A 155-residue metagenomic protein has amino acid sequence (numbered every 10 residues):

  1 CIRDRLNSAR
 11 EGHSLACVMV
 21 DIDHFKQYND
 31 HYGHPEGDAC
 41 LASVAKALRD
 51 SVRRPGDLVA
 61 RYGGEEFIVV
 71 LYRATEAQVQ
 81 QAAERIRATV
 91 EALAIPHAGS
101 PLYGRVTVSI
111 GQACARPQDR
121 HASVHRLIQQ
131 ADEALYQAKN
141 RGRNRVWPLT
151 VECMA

Functional and structural regions predicted by a protein language model:
I2-A16, D23-D50, A60-G64, I68-Y72 (+3 more regions): Conserved long alpha-helical elements within nucleotide-processing catalytic cores of c-di-GMP signaling and class III
A16-V18, A60, G111-A113, W147: Conserved beta-strand cores of small sensory beta-sandwich domains that regulate signal transduction, primarily PAS/PAC
R61, V90-V108: Catalytic core regions of nucleotide second-messenger enzymes
V69, V106-V108, Q112: HATPase_c (GHKL) ATP-binding subdomain of two-component histidine kinases
Y72, E76-E84, P101, A115-A155: Catalytic-core segments of nucleotide cyclases and related cyclic-nucleotide turnover enzymes
